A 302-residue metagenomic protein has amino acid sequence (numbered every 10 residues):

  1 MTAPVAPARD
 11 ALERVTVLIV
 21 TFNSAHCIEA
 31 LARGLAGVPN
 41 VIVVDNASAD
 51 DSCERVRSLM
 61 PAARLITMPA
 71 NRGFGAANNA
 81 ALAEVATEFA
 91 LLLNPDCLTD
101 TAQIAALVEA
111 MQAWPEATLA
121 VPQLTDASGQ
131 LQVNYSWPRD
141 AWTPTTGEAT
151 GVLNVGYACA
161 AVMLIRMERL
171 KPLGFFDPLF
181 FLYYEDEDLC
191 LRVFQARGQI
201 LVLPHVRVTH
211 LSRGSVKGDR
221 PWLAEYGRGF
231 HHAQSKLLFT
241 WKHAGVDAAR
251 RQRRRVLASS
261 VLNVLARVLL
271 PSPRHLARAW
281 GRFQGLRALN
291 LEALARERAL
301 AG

Functional and structural regions predicted by a protein language model:
I19-G37: Short, well-formed alpha-helical segments that are part of the catalytic scaffolds of diverse glycosyltransferases
H26-A30, D50-S58: Acidic helix N-cap motif at the loop->helix transition within catalytic regions of sugar-transfer enzymes
D45-E54, A70: A conserved acidic beta->alpha catalytic loop
A70, A76-E84, C97-F181, E187: Acidic/His-rich active-site region of diverse nucleotide-sugar glycosyltransferases
A90: Short aromatic/hydrophobic "clamp" motif used to bind/position activated sugar donors
K171, F175-F181, E187-T209: Catalytic donor-sugar/metal-binding loop of nucleotide-sugar-dependent glycosyltransferases
T209-Q234, R274: Nucleotide-sugar-dependent glycosyltransferase catalytic core
G227-Q234, V246-G302: Non-catalytic, C-terminal membrane-associated alpha-helical segments of glycosyltransferases
